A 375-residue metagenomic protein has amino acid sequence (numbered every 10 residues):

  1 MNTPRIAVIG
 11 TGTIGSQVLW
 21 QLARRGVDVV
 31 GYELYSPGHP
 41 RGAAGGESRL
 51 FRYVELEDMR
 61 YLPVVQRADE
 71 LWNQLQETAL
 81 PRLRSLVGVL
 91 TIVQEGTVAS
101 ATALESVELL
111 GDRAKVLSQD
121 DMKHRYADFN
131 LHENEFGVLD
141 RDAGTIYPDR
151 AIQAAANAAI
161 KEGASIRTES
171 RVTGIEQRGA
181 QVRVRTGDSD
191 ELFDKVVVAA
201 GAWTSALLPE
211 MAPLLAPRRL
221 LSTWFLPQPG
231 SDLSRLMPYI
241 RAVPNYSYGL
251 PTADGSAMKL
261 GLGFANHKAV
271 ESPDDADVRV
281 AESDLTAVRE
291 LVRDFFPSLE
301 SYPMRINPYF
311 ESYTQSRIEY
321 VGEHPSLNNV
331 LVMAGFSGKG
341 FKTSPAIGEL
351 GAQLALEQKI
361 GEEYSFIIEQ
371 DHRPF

Functional and structural regions predicted by a protein language model:
P4-G31: N-terminal Rossmann-like FAD-binding beta1-loop-alpha1 element of flavoenzymes
A7-I9, E191-W203, G348: Short hydrophobic core segments
W20-R24, L80-S85, K195, A202-N328: Active-site substrate-recognition segment that forms the wall of the catalytic cavity or substrate channel
R24-A44: Glycine-rich FAD pyrophosphate-binding loop
S48-R125: Dinucleotide-binding Rossmann-like beta1-alpha1 core, especially the glycine-rich loop that anchors the ADP
Q94-E162, R167-T168, G174-G179: Flavin (FAD/FMN) cofactor-binding and adjacent substrate-gating region of FAD-dependent oxidoreductase domains
G174-D190: Conserved beta-strand-loop-beta-strand element in the redox core of flavoprotein oxidoreductases
D294-F375: C-terminal catalytic lobe of FAD-dependent flavoproteins
